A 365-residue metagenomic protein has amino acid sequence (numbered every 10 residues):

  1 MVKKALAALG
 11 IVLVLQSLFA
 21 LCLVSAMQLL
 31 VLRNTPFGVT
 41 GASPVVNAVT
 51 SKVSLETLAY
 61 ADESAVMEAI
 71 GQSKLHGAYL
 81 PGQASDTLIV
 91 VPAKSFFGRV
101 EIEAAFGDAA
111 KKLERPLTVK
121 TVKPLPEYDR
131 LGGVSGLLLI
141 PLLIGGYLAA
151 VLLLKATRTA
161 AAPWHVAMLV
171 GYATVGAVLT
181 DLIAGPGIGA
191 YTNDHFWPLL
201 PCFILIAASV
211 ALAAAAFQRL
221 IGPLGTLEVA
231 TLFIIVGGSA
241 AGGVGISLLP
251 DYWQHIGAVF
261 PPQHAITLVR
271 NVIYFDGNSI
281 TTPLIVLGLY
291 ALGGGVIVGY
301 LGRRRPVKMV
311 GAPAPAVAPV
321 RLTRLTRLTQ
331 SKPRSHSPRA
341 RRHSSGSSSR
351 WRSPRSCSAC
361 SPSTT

Functional and structural regions predicted by a protein language model:
M1-V12, L131-L138, A156-V170, D194-P198 (+4 more regions): N-terminal export and membrane-targeting signals
V2-L32, L139-A149, I234-G238, Y290 (+2 more regions): Hydrophobic alpha-helical transmembrane segments of multi-pass membrane transport/permease proteins
N34, T50-A59, Y191-T192, F196: A local structural motif
S43, T50-P124: Extracytoplasmic loops/domains of multi-pass membrane proteins
H76, K112-V151: Membrane-helix interface and discontinuous TM-entry motifs in multi-pass inner-membrane proteins
V134-G242: Transmembrane alpha-helical segments that form the functional core of multipass membrane systems
P198-R324, R339-R341: Membrane-spanning alpha-helical segments of multipass transporters and channels
T326-T329, R334, P338-R342, R350-R355 (+1 more regions): Cationic, amphipathic, low-complexity alpha-helical segments enriched in hydrophobics plus arginine/proline
